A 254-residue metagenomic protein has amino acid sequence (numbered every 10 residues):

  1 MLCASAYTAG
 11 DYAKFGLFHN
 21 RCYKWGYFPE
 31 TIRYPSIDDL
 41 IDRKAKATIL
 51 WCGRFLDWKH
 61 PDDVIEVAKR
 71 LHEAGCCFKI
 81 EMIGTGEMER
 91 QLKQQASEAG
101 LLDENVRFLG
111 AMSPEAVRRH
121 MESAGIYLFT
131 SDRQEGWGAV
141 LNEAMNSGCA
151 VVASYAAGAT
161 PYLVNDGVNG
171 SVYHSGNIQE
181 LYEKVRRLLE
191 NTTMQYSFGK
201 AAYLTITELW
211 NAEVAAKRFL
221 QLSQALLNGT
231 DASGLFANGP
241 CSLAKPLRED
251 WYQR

Functional and structural regions predicted by a protein language model:
M1-T48: Donor nucleotide-sugar binding/catalytic pocket of nucleotide-sugar-dependent glycosyltransferases
D38-R70, E81: Conserved donor-binding/catalytic core segment of Leloir-type glycosyltransferases
H72, E180, R187, M194-L209 (+2 more regions): A short, well-ordered alpha-helix in the C-terminal region of glycosyltransferases
K93-M112: Nucleotide-activated donor-binding/catalytic signature segment of Leloir-type glycosyltransferases, i.e., the conserved
A111-M112, R119-A124: Short alpha-helical donor nucleotide-sugar binding micro-motif in glycosyltransferases
E122-G136, C149: Acidic donor-binding loop of glycosyltransferase active sites
A150-S154: Short hydrophobic beta-strand element within catalytic cores of glycosyltransferases and related nucleotide-activated
D166-G167, S171-I178, R187-T192: Conserved acidic donor-binding segment of nucleotide-sugar-dependent glycosyltransferases
